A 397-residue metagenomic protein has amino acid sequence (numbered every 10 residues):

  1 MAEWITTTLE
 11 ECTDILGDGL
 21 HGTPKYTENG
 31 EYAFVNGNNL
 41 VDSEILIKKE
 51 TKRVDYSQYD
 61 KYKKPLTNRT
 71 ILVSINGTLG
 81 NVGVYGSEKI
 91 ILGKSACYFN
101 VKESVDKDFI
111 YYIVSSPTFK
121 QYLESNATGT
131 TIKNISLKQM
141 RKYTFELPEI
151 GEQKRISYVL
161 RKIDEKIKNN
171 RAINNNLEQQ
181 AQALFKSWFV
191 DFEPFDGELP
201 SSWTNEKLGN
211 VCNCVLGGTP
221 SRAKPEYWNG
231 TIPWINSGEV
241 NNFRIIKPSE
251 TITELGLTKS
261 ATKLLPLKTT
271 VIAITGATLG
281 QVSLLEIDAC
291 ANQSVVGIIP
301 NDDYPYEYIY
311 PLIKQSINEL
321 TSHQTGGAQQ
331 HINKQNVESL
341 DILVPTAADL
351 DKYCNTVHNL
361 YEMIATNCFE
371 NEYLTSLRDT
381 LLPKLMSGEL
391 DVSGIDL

Functional and structural regions predicted by a protein language model:
M1-G19, K142-T219, L343, A347-V392: Non-catalytic DNA-recognition/assembly elements of restriction-modification systems
T6-K25, N38-N68, G209-P225, P233 (+3 more regions): Sequence-specific dsDNA recognition surfaces
N36-G37, E50-P117, N236, T251-S316 (+2 more regions): A short beta-sheet element
I75, I90-C97, T128-S157, T275 (+2 more regions): A short glycine-rich beta-alpha junction/loop motif
V114-T118, E124, D164, I317 (+2 more regions): Short amphipathic alpha-helical signal-transduction/dimerization elements
